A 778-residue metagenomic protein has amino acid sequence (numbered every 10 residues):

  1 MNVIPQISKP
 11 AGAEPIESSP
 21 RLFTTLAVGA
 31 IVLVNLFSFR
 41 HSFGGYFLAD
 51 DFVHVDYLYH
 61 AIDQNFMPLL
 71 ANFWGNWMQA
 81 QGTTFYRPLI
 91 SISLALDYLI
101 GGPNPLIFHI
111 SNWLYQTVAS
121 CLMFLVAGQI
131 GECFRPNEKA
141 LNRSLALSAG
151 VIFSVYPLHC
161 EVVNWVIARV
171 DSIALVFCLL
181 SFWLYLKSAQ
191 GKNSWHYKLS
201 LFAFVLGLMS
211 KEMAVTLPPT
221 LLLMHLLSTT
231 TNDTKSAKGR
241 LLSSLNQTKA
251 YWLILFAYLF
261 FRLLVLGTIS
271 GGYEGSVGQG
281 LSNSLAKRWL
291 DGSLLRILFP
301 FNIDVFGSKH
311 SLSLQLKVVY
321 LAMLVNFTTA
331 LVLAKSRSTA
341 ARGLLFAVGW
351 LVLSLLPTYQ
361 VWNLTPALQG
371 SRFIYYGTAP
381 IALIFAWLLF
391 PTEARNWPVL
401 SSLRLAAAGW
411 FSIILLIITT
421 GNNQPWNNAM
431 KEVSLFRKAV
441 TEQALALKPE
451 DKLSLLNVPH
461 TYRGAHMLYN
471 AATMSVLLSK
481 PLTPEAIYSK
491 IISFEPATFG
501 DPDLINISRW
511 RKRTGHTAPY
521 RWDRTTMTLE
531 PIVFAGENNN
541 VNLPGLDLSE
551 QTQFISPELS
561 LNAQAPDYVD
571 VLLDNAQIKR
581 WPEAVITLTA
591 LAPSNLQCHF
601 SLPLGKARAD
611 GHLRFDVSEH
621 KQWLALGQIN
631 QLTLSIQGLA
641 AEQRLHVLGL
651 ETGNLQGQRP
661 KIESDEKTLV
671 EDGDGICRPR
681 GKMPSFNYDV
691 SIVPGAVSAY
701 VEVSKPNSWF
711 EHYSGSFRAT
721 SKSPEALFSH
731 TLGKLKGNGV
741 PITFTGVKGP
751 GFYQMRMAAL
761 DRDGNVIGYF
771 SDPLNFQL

Functional and structural regions predicted by a protein language model:
N2-E537: Polytopic membrane enzymes that build or remodel cell-surface glycoconjugates and lipids
V3-I7, E17, K438, E442-L778: C-terminal luminal/periplasmic domains and tails of membrane-associated envelope-modifying transferases
